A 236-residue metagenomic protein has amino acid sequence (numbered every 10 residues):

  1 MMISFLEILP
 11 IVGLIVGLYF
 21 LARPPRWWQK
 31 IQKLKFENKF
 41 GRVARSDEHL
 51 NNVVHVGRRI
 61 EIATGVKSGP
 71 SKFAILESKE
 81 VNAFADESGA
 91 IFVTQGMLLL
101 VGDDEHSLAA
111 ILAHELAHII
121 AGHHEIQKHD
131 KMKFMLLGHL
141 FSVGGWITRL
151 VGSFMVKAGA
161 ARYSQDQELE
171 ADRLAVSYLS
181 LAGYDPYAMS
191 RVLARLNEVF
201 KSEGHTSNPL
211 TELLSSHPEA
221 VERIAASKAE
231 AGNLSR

Functional and structural regions predicted by a protein language model:
M2-R236: A Zn2+-metalloprotease active-site environment signal
